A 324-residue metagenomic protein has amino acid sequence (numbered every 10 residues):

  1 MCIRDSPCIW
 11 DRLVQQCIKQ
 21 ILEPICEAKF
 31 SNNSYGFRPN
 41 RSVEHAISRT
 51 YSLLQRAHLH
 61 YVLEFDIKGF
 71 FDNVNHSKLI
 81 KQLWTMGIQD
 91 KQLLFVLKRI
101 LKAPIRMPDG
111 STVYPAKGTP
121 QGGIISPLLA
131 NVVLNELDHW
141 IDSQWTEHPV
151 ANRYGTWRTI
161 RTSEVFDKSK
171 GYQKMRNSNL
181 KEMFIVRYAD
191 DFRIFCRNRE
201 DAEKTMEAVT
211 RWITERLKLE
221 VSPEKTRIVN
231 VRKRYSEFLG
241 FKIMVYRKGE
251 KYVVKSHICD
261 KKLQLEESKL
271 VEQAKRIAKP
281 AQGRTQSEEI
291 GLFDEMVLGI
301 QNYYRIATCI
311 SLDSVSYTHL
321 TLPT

Functional and structural regions predicted by a protein language model:
M1-D5, T318-T324: Conserved small/polar residues in nucleotide/adenosyl-binding loops
R4-C8, K255-S256: Conserved phosphate-binding loops in nucleotide/dinucleotide-binding enzymes
I9-C17, Y51, Y61: Duplex nucleic acid-engaging cores and interfaces of nucleic-acid transaction enzymes
L13-L22, L129-V133: Active/ligand-binding-proximal structured segments within catalytic/core domains that scaffold catalytic residues
Q20, F65-I67, R197-N198, F241 (+1 more regions): Residues immediately flanking
K29-N33, R38, H45-P223, I228-V231 (+1 more regions): Conserved polymerase palm-domain catalytic core
K102, S111, L217-E289, V297: A conserved non-catalytic segment of reverse transcriptases and RNA-directed RNA polymerases corresponding to the late
E289-L320: Non-catalytic, peripheral interaction segments enriched in hydrophobic/basic residues
